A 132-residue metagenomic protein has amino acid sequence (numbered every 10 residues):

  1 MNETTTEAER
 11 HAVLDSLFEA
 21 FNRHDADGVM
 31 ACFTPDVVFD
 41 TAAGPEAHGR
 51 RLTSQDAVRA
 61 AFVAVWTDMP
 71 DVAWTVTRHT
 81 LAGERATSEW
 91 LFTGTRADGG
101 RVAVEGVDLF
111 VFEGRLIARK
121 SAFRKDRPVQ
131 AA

Functional and structural regions predicted by a protein language model:
M1-P35, A131-A132: Short, low-complexity N-terminal intrinsically disordered segments enriched in polar/charged residues
N2-E9, R59-A132: A beta-strand edge to alpha-helix "cap/lid" segment located at domain peripheries
T4-E7, E19, H48, L52 (+1 more regions): A generic helix-loop boundary/linker signal
V13-R23, P45-G49, A64-T67, E89: Short, mixed-charge, low-aromatic patches
L17-F21, F33, F39, T53 (+3 more regions): Broad hydrophobic/π-residue packing in well-ordered secondary structure
D27-G28, T34-G83: A solvent-exposed, acidic/Ser-Thr-rich amphipathic alpha-helical stretch
